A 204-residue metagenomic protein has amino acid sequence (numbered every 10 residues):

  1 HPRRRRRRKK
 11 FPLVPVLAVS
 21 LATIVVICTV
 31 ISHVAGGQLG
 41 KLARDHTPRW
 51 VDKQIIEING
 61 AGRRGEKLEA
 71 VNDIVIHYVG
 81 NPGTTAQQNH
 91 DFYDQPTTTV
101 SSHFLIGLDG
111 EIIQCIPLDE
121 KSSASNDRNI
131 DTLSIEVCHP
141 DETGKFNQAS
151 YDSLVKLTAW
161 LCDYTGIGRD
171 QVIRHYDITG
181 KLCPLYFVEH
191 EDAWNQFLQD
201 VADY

Functional and structural regions predicted by a protein language model:
P2-S125: N-terminal catalytic cores of peptidoglycan-degrading enzymes
P12-V19, T23, V34-V51, D141-Y204: Basic/polar, cationic surfaces and motifs that engage anionic cell-wall and phosphate/carboxylate ligands
E69, T97, R128, T143-Y151: Solvent-exposed, acidic/flexible segments
A70, D131, G166-G168: Short loop/turn motifs at secondary-structure junctions
I76, I135, L154: Conserved, mostly hydrophobic/aromatic
Y78, V137, Y176: Residues immediately flanking
R128, L133-E142: Cell-envelope and extracellular/periplasmic
